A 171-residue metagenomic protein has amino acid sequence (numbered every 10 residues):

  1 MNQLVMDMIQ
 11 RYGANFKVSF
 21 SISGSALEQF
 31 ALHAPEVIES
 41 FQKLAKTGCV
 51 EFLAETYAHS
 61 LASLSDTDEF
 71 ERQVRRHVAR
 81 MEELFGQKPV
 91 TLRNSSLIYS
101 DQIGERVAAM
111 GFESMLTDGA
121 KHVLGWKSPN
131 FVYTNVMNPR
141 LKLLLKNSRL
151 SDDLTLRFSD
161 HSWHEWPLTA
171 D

Functional and structural regions predicted by a protein language model:
M1-V90, L97-D153, R157-A170: Catalytic alpha-helical scaffold of carbohydrate-active enzymes acting on polysaccharides/glycoconjugates
